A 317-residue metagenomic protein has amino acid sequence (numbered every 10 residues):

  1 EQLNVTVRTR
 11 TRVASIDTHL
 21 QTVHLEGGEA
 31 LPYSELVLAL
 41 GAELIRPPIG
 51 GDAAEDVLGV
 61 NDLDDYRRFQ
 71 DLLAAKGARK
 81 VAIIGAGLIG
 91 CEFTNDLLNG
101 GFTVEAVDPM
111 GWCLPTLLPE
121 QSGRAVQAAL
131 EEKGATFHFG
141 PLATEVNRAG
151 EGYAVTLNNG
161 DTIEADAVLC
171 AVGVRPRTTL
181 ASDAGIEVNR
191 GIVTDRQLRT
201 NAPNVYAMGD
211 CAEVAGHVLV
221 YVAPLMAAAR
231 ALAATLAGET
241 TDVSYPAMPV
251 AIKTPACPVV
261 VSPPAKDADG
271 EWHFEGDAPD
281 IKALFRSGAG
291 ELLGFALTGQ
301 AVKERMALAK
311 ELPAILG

Functional and structural regions predicted by a protein language model:
E1-Y33, L118-T136: N-terminal Rossmann-like dinucleotide/flavin-binding domain of flavoprotein oxidoreductases that bind FAD/FMN
L25, L38-A39, C170, A207 (+1 more regions): Redox-cofactor binding/interface segments in oxidoreductases and associated redox assembly factors
E26-G28, N158-G160, T254-A256, A278-P279: Glycine-centered tight beta-turn/hairpin loop motif at sheet-sheet or coil-to-beta transitions
L40-G100: Glycine-rich dinucleotide-binding loop and its adjacent helix/turn
A53-G77, A154-T156, D161-A234: FAD-site-proximal beta/loop scaffold in flavoenzymes
K80-V81, L88-E145, L225, V243-A251 (+1 more regions): Rossmann-like dinucleotide-binding cores of NAD(P)H-dependent redox enzymes
C211-E304: Mid-to-C-terminal Rossmann-like scaffold of FAD/NAD(P)H-dependent oxidoreductases
A301-L316: A short, polar/charged loop-to-alpha-helix boundary motif
